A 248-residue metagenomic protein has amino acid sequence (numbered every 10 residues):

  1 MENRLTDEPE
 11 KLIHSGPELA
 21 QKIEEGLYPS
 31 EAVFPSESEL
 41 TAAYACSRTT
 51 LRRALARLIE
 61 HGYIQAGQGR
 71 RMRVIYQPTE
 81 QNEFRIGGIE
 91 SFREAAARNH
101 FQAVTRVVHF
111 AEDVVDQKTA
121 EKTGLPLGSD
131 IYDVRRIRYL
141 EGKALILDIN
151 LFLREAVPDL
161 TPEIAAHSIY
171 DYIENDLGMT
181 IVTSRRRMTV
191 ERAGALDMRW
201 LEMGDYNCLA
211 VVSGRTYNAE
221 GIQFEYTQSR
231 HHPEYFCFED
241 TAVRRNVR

Functional and structural regions predicted by a protein language model:
M1-R48: Extreme N-terminal segment that seeds HTH/winged-HTH DNA-binding domains in transcriptional regulators
L12, S36, R73-G87: Short, cationic-aromatic polyanion-contact patches
L27, A45, G62-Y63, E202: Conserved functional loop/turn residues at catalytic and ligand-binding sites
L55-A56: Short, hydrophobic-biased segments on the C-terminal half of alpha helices that form "recognition helices"
E60-G69, I75: Beta-hairpin "wing" of winged helix-turn-helix
Q102-R248: C-terminal all-alpha effector/ligand-binding and dimerization domain of prokaryotic HTH-type transcriptional repressors
